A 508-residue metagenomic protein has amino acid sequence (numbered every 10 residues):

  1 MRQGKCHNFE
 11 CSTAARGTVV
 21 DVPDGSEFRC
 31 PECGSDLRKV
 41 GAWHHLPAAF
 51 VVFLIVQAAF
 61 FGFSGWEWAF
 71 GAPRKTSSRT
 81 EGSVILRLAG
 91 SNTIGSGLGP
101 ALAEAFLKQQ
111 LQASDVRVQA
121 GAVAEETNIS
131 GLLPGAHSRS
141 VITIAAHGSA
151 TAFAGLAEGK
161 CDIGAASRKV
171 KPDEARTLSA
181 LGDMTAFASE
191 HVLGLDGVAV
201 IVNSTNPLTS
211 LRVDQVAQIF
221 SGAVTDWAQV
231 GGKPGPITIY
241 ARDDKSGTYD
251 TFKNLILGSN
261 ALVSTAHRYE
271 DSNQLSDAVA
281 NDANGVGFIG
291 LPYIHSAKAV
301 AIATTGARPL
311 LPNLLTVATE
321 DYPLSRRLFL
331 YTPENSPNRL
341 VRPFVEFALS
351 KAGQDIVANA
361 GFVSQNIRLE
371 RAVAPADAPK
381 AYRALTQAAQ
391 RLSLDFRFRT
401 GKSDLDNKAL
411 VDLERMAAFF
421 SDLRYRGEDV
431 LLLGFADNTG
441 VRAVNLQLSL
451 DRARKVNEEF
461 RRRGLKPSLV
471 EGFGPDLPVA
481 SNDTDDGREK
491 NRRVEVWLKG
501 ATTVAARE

Functional and structural regions predicted by a protein language model:
M1-C6, D24-G25: Flanking scaffold residues of small Cys/His-coordinated metal-binding clusters
K5-T18: Short Cys/His-rich Zn2+-coordinating modules
C6, C30-C33: Short cysteine-rich clusters marking metal-coordination/redox-active sites
T18-R29: Short linker/helix segments within small regulatory modules
C33-A42: Short Cys/His-rich micro-motifs in 6-15 aa windows
A42-P73: Membrane-anchoring helices that localize proteins to membranes
F63-K402, N407-V411, R488-K490, T503-E508: Flexible loop/hinge segments at secondary-structure junctions
Y425, F435-E508: Periplasmic OmpA-like peptidoglycan-binding domain that tethers envelope proteins to the cell wall
